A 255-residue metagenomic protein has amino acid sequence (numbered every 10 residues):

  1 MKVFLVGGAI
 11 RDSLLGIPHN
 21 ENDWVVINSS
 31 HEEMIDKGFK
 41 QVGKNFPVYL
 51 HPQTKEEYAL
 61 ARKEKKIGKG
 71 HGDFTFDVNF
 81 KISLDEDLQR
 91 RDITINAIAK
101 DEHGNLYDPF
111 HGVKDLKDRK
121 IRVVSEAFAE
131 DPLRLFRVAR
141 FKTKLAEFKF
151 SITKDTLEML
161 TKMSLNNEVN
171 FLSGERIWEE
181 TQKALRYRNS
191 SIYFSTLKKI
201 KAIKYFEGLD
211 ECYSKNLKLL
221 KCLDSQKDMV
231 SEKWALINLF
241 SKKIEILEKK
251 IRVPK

Functional and structural regions predicted by a protein language model:
M1-K255: Catalytic cores of the polymerase beta-like nucleotidyltransferase superfamily and closely associated nucleotide
